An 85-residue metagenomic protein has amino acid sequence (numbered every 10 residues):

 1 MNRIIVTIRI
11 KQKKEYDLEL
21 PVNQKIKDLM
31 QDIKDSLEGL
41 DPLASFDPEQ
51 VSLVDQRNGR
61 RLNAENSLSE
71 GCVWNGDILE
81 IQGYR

Functional and structural regions predicted by a protein language model:
N2-R85: Ubiquitin system architectures
